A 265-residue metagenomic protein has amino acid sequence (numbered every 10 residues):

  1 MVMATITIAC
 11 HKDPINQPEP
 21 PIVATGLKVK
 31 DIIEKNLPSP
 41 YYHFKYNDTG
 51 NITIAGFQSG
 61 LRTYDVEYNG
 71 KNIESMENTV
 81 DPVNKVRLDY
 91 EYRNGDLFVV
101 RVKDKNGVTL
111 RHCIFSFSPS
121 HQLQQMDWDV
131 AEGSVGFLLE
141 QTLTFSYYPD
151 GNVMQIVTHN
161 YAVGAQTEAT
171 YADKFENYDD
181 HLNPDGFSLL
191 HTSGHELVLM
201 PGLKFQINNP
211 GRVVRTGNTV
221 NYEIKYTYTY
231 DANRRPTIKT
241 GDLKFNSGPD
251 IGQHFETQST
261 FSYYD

Functional and structural regions predicted by a protein language model:
I6-A9: C-terminal motif of bacterial Sec signal peptides marking the signal peptidase cleavage site
H11-D265: Buried hydrophobic residues that stabilize the cores of well-folded domains
